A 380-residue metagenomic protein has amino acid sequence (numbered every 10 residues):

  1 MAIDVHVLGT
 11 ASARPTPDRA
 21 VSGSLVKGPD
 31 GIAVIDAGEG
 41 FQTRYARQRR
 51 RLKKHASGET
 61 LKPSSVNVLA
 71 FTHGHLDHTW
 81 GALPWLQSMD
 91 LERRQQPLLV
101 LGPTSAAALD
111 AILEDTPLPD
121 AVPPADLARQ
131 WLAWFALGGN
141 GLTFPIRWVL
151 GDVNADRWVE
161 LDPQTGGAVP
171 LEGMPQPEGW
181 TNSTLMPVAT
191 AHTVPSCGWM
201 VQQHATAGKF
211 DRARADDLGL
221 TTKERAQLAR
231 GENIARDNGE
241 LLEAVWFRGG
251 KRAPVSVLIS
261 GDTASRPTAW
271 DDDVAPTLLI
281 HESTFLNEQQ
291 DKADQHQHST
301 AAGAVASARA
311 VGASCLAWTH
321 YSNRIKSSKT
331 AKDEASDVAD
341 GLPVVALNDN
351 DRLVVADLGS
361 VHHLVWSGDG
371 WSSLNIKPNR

Functional and structural regions predicted by a protein language model:
M1-L258, R266, D271, K326-R380: Binuclear metal-dependent hydrolase catalytic cores
I35, T72, G261, H281-E282 (+1 more regions): Active-site flanking residues adjacent to catalytic metal/cofactor-binding acidic residues
N67, T277, S314: Conserved acidic residues
T263-Q297: Mobile, glycine- and charge-enriched loop segments and immediately flanking short secondary-structure elements within
L278-H281, L316-H320, P343-N348: Conserved active-site loop/cleft motifs that coordinate metal ions or position small ligands
F285, S322-N323, N350: Active-site-proximal loop/turn and secondary-structure-junction residues that shape catalytic pockets, frequently
Q295-V311: Glycine-rich S-adenosyl-L-methionine
W318, S322-S328: A conserved acidic, glycine/proline-rich C-terminal tail/linker
